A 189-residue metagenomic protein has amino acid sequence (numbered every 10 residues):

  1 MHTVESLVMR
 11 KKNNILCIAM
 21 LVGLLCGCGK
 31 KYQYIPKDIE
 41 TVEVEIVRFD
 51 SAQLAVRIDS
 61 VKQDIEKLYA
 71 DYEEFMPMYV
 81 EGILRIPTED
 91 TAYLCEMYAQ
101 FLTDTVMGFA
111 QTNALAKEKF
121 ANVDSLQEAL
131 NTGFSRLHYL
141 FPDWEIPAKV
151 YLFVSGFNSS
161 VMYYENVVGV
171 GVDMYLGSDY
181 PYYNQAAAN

Functional and structural regions predicted by a protein language model:
V4-L16: Bacterial N-terminal signal peptides that target proteins for export
I15-G23: Sec-dependent N-terminal signal peptides
L25-G27: C-terminal motif of bacterial Sec signal peptides marking the signal peptidase cleavage site
G29-A99: N-terminal mature-domain "stem" immediately C-terminal to a signal peptide or N-terminal signal-anchor/transmembrane
Y98-N189: Acidic/His-rich structured neighborhood in mature extracellular/periplasmic domains
